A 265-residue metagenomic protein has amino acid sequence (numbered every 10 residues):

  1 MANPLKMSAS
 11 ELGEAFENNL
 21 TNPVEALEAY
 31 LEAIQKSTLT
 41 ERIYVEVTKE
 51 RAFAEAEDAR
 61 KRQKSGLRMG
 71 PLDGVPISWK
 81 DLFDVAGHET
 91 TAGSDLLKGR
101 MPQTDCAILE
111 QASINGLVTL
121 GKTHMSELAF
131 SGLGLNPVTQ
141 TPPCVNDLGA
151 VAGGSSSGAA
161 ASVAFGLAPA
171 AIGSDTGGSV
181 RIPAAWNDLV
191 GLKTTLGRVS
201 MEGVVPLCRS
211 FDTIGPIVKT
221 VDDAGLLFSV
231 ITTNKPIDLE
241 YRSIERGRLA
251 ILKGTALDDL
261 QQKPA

Functional and structural regions predicted by a protein language model:
M1-T48, F53-A54: An N-terminal boundary/leader segment
L12-N18, L96-R100, D212-K219: Short, well-ordered beta-strand elements within core beta-sheets of diverse protein domains
Y30, A52, G74, K80 (+1 more regions): Conserved hydrophobic/aromatic pocket- or pore-lining residues that grip, position, or stack substrates in active sites
E50-E57, G116-L117, S126: Long amphipathic alpha-helix in the N-terminal Rossmann-like dinucleotide-binding domain of NAD(P)-dependent
R60-F83, L117, K122: Glycine-rich, aromatic-flanked loop segments that form ligand/cofactor-binding clefts across common enzyme folds
P71-I108: Enzymes and membrane/adaptor proteins characterized by extended Gly/Ser/Thr/Asp/Glu-rich, aromatic-dotted
G74, T233-A265: Gly/Ser-rich, acidic/histidine-flanked active-site/gating loops
T104-F228: Short glycine/serine-rich loop segments
